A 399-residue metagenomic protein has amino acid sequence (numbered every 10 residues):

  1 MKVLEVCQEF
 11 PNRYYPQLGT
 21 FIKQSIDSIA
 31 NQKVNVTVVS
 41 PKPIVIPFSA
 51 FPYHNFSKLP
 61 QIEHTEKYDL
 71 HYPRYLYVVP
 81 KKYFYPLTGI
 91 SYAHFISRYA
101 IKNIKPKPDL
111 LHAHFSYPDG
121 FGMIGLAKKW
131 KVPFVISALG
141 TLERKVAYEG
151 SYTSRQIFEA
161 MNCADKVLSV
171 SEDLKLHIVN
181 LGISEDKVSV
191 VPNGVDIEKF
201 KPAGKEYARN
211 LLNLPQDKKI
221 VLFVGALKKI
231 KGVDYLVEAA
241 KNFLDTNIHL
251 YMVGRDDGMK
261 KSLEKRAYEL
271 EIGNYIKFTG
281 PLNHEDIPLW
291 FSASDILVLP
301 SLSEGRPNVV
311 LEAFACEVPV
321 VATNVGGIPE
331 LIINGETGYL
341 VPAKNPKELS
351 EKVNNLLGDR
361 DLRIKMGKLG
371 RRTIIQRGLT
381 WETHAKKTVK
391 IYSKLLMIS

Functional and structural regions predicted by a protein language model:
M1-E66: N-terminal subdomain of nucleotide-sugar transferases
T20, F121-I124, K219-N242, L250 (+2 more regions): A conserved mid-protein helix/loop that constitutes part of the nucleotide-sugar donor-binding site
D173, G194: Carbohydrate-associated surface elements
P281-L282, L289-S294: Short alpha-helical donor nucleotide-sugar binding micro-motif in glycosyltransferases
L302: Aromatic "clamp/platform" in nucleotide-sugar-dependent glycosyltransferases that forms part of the donor/acceptor
P319-A322: Short hydrophobic beta-strand element within catalytic cores of glycosyltransferases and related nucleotide-activated
N334-G335, Y339-P346, N355-D361: Conserved acidic donor-binding segment of nucleotide-sugar-dependent glycosyltransferases
E348, N355, L362-R377, T383 (+1 more regions): A short, well-ordered alpha-helix in the C-terminal region of glycosyltransferases
